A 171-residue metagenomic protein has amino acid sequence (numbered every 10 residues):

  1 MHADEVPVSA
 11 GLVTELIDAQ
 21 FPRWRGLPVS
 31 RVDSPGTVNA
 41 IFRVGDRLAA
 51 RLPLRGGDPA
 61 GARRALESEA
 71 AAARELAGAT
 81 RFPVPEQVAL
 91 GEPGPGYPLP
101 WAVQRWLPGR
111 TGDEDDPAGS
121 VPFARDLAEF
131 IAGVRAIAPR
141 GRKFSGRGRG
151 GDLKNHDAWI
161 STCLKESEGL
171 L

Functional and structural regions predicted by a protein language model:
M1-R23: Juxta-kinase regulatory segment immediately upstream of eukaryotic protein kinase catalytic domains
H2-A3, G26-L170: ATP-binding pocket architecture of kinase catalytic cores
